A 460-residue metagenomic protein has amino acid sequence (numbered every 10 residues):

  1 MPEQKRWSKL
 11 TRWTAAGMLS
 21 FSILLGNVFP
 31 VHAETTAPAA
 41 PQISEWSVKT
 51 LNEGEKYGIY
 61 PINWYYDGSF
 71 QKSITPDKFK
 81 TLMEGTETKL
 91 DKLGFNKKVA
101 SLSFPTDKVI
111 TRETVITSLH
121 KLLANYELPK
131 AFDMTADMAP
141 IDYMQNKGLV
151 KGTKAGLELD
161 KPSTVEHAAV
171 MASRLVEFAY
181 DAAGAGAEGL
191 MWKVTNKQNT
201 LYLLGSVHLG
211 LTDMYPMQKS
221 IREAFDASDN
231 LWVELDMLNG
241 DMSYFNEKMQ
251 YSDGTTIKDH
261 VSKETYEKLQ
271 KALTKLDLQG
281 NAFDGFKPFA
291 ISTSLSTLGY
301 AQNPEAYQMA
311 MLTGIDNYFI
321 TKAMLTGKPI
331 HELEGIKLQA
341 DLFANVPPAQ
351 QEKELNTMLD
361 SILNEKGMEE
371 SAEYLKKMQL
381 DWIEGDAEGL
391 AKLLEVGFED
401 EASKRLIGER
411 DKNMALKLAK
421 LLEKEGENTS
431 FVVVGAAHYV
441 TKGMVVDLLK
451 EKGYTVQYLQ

Functional and structural regions predicted by a protein language model:
M1-T14: Bacterial Sec-dependent N-terminal signal peptides
P2-K5, F21-G186: N-terminal propeptides
I43-S47, K72-P76, K108-R112, D133-D137 (+10 more regions): Solvent-exposed, acidic/flexible segments
L51, P76, K80-E84, R112 (+14 more regions): Extracytoplasmic/secreted envelope proteins and their assembly/folding machinery, especially bacterial periplasmic
K56-Y60, E84-D91, F95, H120-L128 (+11 more regions): Sec-exported extracytoplasmic/periplasmic mature domains
A182-T200: N- or domain-start disorder-to-order transition segments that initiate the globular core
N196-A402: Structured, acidic catalytic/metal-binding patches in enzyme active sites
D400-Q460: A cross-kingdom marker for long, charged
